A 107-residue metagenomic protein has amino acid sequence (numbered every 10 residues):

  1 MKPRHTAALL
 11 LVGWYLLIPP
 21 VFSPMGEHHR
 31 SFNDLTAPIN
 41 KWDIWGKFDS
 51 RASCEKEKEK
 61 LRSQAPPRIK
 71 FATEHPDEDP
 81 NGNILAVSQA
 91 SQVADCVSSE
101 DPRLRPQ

Functional and structural regions predicted by a protein language model:
M1-I39, S88-Q107: Short N-terminal "domain-start" leader segments that mark the transition from disordered tails or signal peptides into
M1-P3, F22-G26, S50, F71-N81: N-terminal soluble segments of membrane proteins
K2-L9, K47, R62, A72: Catalytic phosphate/metal-binding cores of nucleic-acid and nucleotide-processing enzymes, i.e., regions that mediate
G26-K56, K60-R68, S91: A short, exposed loop/beta-hairpin motif centered on an aromatic-Gly-Thr core
W45, L61-Q107: Short, mixed-charge low-complexity intrinsically disordered segments
